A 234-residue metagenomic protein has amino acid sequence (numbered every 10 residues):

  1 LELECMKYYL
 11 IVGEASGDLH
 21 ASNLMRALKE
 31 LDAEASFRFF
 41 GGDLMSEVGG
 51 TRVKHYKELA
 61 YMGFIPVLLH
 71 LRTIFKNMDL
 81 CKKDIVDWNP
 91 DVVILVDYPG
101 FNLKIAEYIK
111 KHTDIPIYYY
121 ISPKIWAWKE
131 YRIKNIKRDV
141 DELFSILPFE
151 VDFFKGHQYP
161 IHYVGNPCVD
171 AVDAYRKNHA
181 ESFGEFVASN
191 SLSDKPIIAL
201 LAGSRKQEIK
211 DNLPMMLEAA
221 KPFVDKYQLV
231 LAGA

Functional and structural regions predicted by a protein language model:
L1-C5: Short, Lys/Arg-enriched N-terminal segments with co-localized hydrophobic residues within the first ~10-30 amino acids
K7, P196: Alpha/beta-hydrolase fold active-site loops
Y8-V187, L201-E208, N212, P222-K226: Active-site and donor-binding regions of nucleotide-sugar-utilizing enzymes
P214-L217: Short acidic-capped amphipathic helix/loop micro-motif used as an active-site/signal-coupling element
Y227-A234: Catalytic donor nucleotide-activated moiety binding site of glycosyltransferases and closely related
